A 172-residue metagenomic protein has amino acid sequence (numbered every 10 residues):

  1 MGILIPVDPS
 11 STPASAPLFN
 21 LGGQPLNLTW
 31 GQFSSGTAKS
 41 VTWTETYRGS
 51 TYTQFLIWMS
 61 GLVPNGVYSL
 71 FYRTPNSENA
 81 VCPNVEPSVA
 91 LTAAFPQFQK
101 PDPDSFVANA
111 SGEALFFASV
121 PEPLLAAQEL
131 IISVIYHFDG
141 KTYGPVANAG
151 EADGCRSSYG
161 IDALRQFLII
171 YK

Functional and structural regions predicted by a protein language model:
M1-K172: N-terminal leader/targeting pre-sequences
